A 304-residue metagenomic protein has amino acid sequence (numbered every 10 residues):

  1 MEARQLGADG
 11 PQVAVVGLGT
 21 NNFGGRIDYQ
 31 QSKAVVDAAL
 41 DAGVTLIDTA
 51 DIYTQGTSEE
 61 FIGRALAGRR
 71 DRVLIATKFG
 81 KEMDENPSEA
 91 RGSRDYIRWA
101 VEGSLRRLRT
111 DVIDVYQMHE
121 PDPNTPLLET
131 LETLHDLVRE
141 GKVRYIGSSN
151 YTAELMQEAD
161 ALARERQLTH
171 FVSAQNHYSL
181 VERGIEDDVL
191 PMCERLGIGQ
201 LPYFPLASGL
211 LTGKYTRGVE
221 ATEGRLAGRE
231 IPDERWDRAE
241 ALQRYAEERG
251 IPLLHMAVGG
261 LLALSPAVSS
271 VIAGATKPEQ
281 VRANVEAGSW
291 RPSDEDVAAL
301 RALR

Functional and structural regions predicted by a protein language model:
M1-L74: N-terminal binding-site loop/beta-alpha segment at the start of enzyme catalytic domains that lines or forms
L6, L18, S32, I47 (+12 more regions): Conserved, mostly hydrophobic/aromatic
G7-F23, A76-E89, V112, Q117: N-terminal small/glycine-rich loop or linker at the start of catalytic domains across soluble metabolic enzymes
Q12-A14, M192-Y245, P266-S269: Glycine-rich, positively charged active-site loop/lid region within alpha/beta enzyme cores that binds and organizes
V13-G17, T45-L46, R72-A76, V112-V115 (+4 more regions): Structural preference for beta-strand elements that scaffold enzyme active sites
N21-F23, A50-I52, K78-E82, M118-P121 (+4 more regions): Active-site beta-loop-alpha junctions enriched in small/polar residues
I27, D41, D84-G184, D188: Glycine/proline-rich, positively charged, aromatic-decorated active-site loop/lid region on the catalytic face
V138, I231-S289: Conserved short secondary-structure transition element at the edge of the structured enzyme core that lines
